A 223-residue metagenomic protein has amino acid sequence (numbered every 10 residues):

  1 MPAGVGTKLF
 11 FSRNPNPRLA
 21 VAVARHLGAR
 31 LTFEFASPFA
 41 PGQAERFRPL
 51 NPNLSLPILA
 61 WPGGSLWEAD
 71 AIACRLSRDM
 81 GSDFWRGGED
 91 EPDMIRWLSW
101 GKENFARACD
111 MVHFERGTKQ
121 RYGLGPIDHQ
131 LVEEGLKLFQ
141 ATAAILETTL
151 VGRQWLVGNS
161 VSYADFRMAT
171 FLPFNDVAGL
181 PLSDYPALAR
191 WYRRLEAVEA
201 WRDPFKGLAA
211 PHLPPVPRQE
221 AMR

Functional and structural regions predicted by a protein language model:
M1-H129, M222-R223: GST-like domain detector, emphasizing the conserved glutathione-binding G-site in the N-terminal thioredoxin-like
L27, N51, M80, L150 (+2 more regions): A broad structural signal for alpha-helix termini and local helix breaks/kinks
S37-A40, A164, A209-A210: Conserved beta-strand edge residues that scaffold enzyme active sites
P41, Y192, H212-L213: Generic structural signal for helix capping and beta-alpha/helix-loop junctions
A71, A187, A200: Residue-level recognition of oxygen-bearing side chains
G101-A197: GST-like fold's C-terminal all-alpha helical module
L208-R223: Acidic/histidine-enriched, glycine/proline-rich intrinsically disordered or flexible terminal extensions
